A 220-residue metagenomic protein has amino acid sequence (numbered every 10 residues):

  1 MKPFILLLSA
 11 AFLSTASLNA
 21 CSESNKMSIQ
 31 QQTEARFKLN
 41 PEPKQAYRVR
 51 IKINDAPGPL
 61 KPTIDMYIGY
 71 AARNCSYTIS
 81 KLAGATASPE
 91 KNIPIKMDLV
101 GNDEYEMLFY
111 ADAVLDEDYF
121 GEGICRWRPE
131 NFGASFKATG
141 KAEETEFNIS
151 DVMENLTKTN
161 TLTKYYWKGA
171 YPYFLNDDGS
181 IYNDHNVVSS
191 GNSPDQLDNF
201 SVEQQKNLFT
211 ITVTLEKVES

Functional and structural regions predicted by a protein language model:
M1-N19: Sec-dependent bacterial lipoprotein signal peptides
A11, L39-P41, A56, M97: Generic marker of residues within folded, mature protein domains
S22-S24: Bacterial signal peptide processing site
K26-Y47: Beta-strand-rich domain onsets/edges
T33-R36, E90-P94, Q196: Short structured motifs
R50-N54: Short edge beta-strand/loop segments characteristic of extracellular beta-sandwich folds
P59-K158: Structured domain cores in non-transmembrane regions
E144-S220: Glycine-rich, aromatic-bearing surface loops/beta-hairpins
